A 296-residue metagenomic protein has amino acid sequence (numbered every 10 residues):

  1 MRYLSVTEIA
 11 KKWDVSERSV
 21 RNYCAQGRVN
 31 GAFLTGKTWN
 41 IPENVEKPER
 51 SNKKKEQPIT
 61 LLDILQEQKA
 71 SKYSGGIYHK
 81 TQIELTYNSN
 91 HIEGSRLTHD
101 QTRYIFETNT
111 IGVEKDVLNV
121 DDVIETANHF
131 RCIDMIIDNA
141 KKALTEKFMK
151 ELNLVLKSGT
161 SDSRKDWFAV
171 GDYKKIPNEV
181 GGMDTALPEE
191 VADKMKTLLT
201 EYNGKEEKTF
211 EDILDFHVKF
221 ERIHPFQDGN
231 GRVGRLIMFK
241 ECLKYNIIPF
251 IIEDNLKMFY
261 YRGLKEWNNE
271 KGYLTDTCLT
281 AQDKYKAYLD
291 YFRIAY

Functional and structural regions predicted by a protein language model:
M1-W13, E17-V29, K37-Y296: FIC/Doc superfamily catalytic core
A32: Short, exposed beta-strand/loop patches in secreted or surface proteins that constitute
